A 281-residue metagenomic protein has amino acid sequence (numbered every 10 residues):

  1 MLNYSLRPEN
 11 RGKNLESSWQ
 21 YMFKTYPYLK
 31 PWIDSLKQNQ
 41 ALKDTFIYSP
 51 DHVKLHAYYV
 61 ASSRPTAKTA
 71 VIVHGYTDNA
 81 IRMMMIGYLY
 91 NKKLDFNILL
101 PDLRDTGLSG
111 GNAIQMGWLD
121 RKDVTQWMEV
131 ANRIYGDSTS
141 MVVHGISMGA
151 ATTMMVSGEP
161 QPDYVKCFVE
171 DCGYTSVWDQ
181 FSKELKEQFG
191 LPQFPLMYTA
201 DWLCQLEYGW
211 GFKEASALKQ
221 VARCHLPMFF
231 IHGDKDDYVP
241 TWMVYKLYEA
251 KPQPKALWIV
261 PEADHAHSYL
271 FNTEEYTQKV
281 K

Functional and structural regions predicted by a protein language model:
M1-I47: An N-terminal hydrophobic leader/cap segment in hydrolases
Y76-Y90: The serine-hydrolase catalytic nucleophile loop
I86, A217, L226, P240-E249: Short alpha-helix in the alpha/beta-hydrolase fold that links the catalytic acid
Y90-G110: Conserved alpha/beta-hydrolase
I114-Y135: Alpha/beta-hydrolase active-site loop
M155-W210: Hydrolase active-site cap/lid region
R223-H225, F230-H232, D236: Short beta-strand/loop motif that positions the catalytic acidic residue of the alpha/beta-hydrolase fold
Y248-A266: Catalytic histidine neighborhood in serine/cysteine hydrolases with alpha/beta-hydrolase-type architecture
